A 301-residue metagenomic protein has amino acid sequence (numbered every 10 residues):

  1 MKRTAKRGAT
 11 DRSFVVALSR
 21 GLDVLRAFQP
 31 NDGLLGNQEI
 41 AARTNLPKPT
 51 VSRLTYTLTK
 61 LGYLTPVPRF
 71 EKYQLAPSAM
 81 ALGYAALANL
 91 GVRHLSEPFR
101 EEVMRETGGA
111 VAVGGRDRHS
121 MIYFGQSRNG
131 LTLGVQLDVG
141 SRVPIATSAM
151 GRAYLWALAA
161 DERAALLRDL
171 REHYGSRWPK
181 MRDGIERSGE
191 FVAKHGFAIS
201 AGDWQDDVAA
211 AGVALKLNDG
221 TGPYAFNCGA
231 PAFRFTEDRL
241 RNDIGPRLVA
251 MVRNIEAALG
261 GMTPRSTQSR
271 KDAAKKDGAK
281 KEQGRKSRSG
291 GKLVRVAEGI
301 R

Functional and structural regions predicted by a protein language model:
M1-H94, P98-E101, R253-G261, R288-R301: N-terminal helix-turn-helix
K2-T4, T132-W204, K271-A274, L293-R301: Short, solvent-exposed recognition segments
G62, V213, F226: Conserved GNAT-family N-acetyltransferase fold
F70-D169: Amphipathic alpha-helical effector-binding/dimerization core of metabolite-sensing transcriptional regulators
R105-E106, G202-D207: Short loop/turn motifs at secondary-structure junctions and domain boundaries
R182, G222-R301: Juxtadomain coupling helices with adjacent low-complexity linkers
D206-A214: A short beta-strand signature within small-molecule sensing/ligand-binding domains used in signal transduction
K216-G222: Flexible loop/coil segments at beta-strand boundaries within sensory signal-transduction domains
